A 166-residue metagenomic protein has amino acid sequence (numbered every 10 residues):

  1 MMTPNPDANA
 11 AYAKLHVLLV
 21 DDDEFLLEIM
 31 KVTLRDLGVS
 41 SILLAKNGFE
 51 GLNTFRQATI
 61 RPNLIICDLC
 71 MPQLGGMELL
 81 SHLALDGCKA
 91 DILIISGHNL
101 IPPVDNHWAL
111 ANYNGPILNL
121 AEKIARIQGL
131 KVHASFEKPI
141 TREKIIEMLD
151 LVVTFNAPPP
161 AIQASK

Functional and structural regions predicted by a protein language model:
M1-L18, E122-K131, T141-K166: Non-catalytic signal-transmission and effector/linker regions of two-component phosphorelay proteins
A13-R35, I65: Conserved acidic segment of CheY-like receiver
D22, L44-N53, G76: Helix N-cap/capping motif at the beta->alpha junctions
T59-I66: Active-site beta3 strand of CheY-like receiver
D68, S96: Active-site residues of response regulator receiver
M71: Receiver (REC) domain active-site loop signature in two-component systems and cognate sites in sensor histidine kinases
M77-C88, D105-A109, L120-I124: Short amphipathic alpha-helix used as the core "switch/output" element in two-component signaling
K138: A Lys-centered signature of the CheY-like receiver
